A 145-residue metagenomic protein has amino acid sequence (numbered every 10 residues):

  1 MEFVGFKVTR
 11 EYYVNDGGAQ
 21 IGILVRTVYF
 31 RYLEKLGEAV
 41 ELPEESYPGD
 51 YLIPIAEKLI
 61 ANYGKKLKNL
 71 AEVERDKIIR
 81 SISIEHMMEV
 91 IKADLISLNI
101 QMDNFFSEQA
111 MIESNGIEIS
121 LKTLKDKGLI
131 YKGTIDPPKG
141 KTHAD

Functional and structural regions predicted by a protein language model:
E2-D145: NTP-dependent nucleotidyl-transfer catalytic core
